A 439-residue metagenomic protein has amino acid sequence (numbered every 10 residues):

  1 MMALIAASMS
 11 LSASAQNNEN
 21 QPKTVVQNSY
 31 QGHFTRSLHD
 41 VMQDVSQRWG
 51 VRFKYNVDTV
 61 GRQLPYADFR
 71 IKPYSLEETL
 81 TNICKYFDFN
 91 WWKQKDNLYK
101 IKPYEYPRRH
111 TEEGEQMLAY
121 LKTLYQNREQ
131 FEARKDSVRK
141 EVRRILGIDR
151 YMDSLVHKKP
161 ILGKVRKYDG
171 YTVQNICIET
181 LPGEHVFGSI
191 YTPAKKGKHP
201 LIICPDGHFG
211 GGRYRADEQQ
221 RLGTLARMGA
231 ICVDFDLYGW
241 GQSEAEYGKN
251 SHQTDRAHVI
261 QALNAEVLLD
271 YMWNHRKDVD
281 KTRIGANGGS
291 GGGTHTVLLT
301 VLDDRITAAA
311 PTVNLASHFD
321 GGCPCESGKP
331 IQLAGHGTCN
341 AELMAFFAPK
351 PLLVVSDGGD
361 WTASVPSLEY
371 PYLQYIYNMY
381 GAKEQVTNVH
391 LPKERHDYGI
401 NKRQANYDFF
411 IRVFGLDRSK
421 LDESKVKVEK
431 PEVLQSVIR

Functional and structural regions predicted by a protein language model:
M1-Q21: Bacterial Sec-dependent N-terminal signal peptides
Q16-Y106: N-terminal export/assembly leaders
P73-L76, W92, N97, K102-H185 (+1 more regions): Alpha/beta-hydrolase-fold serine-hydrolase catalytic core, especially in secreted/extracellular enzymes
Y168, G183-V186, P193-I202, H208: Proline/glycine-enriched tight loop/beta-turn segments at coil->beta junctions that connect or precede beta-strands
G197-H275, K281, N314-P324: Cap/lid segment of the alpha/beta-hydrolase catalytic domain
K198-L201, M228-I231, D280-R283, D304-A308 (+2 more regions): Loop/turn elements at helix/coil->beta-strand transitions in domains of secreted/extracellular proteins
D270-H336: Primarily recognizes the serine-hydrolase "nucleophile elbow" in alpha/beta-hydrolase and SGNH/GDSL folds
D320-Y375: The feature captures the conserved acid-bearing segment of alpha/beta-hydrolase catalytic domains
